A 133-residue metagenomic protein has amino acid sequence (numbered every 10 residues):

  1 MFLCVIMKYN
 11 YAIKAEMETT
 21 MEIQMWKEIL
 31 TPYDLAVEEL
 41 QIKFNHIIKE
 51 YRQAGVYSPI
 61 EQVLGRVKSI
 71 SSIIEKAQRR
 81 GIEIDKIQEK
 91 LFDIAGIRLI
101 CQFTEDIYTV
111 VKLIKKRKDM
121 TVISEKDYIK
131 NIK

Functional and structural regions predicted by a protein language model:
F2-K90: Charge-rich, low-complexity segments
Q88-L91, N131-K133: Replace "in large, NTP-powered and nucleic-acid-processing enzymes" with "in large, NTP-powered factors and other
A95-C101: Short cationic amphipathic helices and targeting signals
C101-K133: Long beta-strand-rich cores associated with HINT superfamily self-processing modules
